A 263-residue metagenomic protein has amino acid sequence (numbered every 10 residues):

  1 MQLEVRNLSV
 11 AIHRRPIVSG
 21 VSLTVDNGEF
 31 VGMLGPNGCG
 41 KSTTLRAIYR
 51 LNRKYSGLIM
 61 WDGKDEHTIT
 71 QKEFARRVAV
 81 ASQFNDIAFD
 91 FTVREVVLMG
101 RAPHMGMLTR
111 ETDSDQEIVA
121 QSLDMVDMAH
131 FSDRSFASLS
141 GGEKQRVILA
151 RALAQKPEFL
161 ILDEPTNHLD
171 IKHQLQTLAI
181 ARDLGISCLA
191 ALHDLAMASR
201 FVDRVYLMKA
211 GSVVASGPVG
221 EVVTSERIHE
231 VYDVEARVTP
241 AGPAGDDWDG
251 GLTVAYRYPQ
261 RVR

Functional and structural regions predicted by a protein language model:
L3-V5, V18: Conserved structural motif at the start of ABC-family nucleotide-binding domains
L34-P36: The feature captures the beta-strand-to-loop junction immediately N-terminal to the Walker
Y49: Helix-to-loop junction immediately C-terminal to a conserved catalytic motif
G57-D65, F74: Conserved ABC transporter NBD signature motif
L98, D113-F131: Conserved ABC ATPase "signature" region
L160-E164: Catalytic Walker B motif of ABC-type/P-loop ATPase nucleotide-binding domains
S225, V231-R263: ABC ATPase nucleotide-binding domains
